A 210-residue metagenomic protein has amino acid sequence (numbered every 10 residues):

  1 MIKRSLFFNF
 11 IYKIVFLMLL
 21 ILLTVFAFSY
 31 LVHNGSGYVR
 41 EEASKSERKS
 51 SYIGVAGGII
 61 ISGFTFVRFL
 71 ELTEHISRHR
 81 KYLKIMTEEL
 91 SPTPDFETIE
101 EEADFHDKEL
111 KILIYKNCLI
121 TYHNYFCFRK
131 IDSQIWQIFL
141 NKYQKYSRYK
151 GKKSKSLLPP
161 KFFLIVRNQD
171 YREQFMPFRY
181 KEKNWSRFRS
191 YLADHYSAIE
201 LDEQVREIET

Functional and structural regions predicted by a protein language model:
M1-I11, I85-E88, I208-T210: Short, Lys/Arg-enriched, disordered terminal segments
K3-R78: Alpha-helical transmembrane spans
S5-L6, I61-K116: Anionic N-terminal interaction surfaces
E109-L119, S133, Q169-Y171: Short, solvent-exposed coil/turn segments at beta-strand boundaries
K111, F128, E173-F175: Well-ordered beta-strand positions in beta-sheet-rich domains
L119, R129-S147: Phosphoinositide-dependent membrane-docking surfaces
Y122-F126, R167-D170: Secondary-structure transition/turn motif
F139-T210: Acidic, Ser/Thr- and proline-rich intrinsically disordered linker/docking segments of eukaryotic scaffolds
